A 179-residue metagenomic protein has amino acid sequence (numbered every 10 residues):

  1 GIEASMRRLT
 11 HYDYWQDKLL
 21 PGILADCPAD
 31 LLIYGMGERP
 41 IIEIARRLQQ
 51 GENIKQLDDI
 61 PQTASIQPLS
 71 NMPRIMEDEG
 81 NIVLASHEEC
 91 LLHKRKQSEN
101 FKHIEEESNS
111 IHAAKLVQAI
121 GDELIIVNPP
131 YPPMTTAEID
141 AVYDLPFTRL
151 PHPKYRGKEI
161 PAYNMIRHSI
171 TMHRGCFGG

Functional and structural regions predicted by a protein language model:
G1-P132: Glycine-rich beta-alpha loop elements in corrinoid/cobalamin-binding modules across cobalamin-dependent enzymes
D30, V142, C176: Conserved, mostly hydrophobic/aromatic
E99-M172: N-terminal [4Fe-4S]-dependent radical SAM core
T171-G179: Local cysteine-cluster metal-coordination motifs and their immediate loop/turn environment, predominantly Fe-S cluster
